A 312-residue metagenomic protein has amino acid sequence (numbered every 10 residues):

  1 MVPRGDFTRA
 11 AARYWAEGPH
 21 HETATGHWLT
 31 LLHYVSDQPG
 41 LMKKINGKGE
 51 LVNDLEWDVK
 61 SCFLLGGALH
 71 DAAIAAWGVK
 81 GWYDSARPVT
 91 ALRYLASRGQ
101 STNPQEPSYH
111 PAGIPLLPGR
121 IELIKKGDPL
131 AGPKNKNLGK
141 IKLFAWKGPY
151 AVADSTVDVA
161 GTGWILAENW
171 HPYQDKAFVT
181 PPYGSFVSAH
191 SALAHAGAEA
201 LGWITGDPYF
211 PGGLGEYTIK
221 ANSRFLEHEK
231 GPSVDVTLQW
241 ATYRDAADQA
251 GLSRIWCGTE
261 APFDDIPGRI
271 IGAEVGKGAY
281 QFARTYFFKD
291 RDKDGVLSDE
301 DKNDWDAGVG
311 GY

Functional and structural regions predicted by a protein language model:
M1-Y312: Acidic/polar surface patches and capping/hinge elements
